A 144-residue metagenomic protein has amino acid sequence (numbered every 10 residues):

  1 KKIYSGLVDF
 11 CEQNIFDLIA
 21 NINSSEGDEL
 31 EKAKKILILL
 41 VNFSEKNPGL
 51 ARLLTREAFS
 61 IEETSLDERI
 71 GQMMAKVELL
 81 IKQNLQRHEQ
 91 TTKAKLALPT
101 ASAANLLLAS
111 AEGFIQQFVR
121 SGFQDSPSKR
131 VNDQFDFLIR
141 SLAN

Functional and structural regions predicted by a protein language model:
K1-C11, A51: Amphipathic alpha-helical segments enriched in hydrophobic/aromatic and basic residues that form the DNA-contacting
G6-F10, Q83, A109, G113: Short, residue-level hotspots on alpha-helical faces of the histone-fold and other alpha-helical interaction modules
F10-F16, A20, K46, T64-T91 (+3 more regions): Amphipathic alpha-helical packing segments from all-alpha helical-bundle domains
A20-K46, T100-L107: Hydrophobic alpha-helical connector segments
E45-S65, Q116: Amphipathic alpha-helical segments used for helix-helix packing
A51-R52, E89-D136: Hydrophobic/aromatic-rich alpha-helical bundle segments in the mid-to-C-terminal region
R140-N144: Generic C-terminal helix-cap and adjacent flexible tail
